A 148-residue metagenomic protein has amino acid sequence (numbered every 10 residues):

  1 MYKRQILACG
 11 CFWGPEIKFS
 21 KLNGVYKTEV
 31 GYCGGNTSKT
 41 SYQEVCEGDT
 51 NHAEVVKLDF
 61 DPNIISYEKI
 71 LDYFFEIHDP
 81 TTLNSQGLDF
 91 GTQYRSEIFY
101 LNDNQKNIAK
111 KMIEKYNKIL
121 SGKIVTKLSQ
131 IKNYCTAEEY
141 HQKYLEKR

Functional and structural regions predicted by a protein language model:
Y2-R148: Flexible coil/turn and secondary-structure edge motifs
